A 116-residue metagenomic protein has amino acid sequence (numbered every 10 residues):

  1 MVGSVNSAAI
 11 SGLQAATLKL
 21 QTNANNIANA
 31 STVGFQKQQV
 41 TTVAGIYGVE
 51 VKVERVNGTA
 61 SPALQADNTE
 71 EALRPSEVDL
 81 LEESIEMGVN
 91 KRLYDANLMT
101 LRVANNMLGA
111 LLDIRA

Functional and structural regions predicted by a protein language model:
M1-A116: Amphipathic alpha-helical polymerization modules
